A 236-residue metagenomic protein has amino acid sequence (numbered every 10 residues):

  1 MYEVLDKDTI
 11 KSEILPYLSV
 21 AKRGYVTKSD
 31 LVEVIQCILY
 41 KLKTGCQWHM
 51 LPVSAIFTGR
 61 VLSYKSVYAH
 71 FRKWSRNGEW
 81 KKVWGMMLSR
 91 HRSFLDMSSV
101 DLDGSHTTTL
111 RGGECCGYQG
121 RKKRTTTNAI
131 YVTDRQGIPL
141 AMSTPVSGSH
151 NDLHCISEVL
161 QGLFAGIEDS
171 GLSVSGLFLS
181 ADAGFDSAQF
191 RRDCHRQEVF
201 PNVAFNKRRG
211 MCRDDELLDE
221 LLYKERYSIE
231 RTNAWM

Functional and structural regions predicted by a protein language model:
M1-M236: Short alpha-helical elements
